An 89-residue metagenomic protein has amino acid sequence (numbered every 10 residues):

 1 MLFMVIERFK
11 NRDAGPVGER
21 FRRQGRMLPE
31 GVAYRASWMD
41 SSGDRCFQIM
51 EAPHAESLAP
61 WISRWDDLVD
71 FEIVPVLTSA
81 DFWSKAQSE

Functional and structural regions predicted by a protein language model:
M1-R35, D40-R45, P53-E56, L77-E89: Short S/T/G/P-rich N-terminal loop/turn motif that feeds into the first structured element of a domain
G15-P16, A59, D70-E72: A short, polar/proline- and glycine-enriched secondary-structure boundary/capping micro-motif
R20-F21, L58-D67: Short amphipathic alpha-helices in soluble, non-transmembrane regions that often serve as interface/regulatory elements
V32, D66-V69: Structural motif
E51-A52, R64: Conserved catalytic core of Hanks-type protein kinase domains
L68-S79: Conserved short beta-strand edge segments in small beta-sheet-based binding/regulatory domains
